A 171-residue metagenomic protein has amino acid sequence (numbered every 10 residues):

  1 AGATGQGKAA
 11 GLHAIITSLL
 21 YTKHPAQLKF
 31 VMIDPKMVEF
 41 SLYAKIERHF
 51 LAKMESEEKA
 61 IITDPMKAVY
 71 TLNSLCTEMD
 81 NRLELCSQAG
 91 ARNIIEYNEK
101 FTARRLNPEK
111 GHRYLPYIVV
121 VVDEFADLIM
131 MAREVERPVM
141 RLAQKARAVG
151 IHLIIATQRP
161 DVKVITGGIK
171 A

Functional and structural regions predicted by a protein language model:
A1-R92, K110-A171: P-loop NTPase catalytic phosphate-binding loop
N93-Y97: Cytosolic-facing regulatory segments adjacent to core modules
F101-P108: Conserved RecA-like ASCE ATPase "motif II neighborhood" in helicase/translocase motors
